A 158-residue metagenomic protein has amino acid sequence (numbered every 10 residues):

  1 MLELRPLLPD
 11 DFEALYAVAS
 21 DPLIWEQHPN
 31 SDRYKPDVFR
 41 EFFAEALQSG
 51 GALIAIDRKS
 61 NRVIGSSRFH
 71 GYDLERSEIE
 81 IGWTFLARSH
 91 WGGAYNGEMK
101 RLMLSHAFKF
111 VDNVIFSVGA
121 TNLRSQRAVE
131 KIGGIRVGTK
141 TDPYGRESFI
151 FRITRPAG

Functional and structural regions predicted by a protein language model:
M1-Y95, R101, H106, N113 (+2 more regions): GNAT-family acyltransferases
V129-E130: Conserved active-site tyrosine of GNAT-family acetyltransferases
G133: Active-site-proximal glycine-rich helix-loop-beta segment
